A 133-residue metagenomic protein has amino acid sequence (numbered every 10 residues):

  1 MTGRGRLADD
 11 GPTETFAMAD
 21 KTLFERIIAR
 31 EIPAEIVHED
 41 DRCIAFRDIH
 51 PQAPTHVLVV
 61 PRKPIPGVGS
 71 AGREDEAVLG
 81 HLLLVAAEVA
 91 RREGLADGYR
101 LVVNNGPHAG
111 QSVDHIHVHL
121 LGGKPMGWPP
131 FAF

Functional and structural regions predicted by a protein language model:
T2-F133: HIT superfamily nucleotide-processing domains
